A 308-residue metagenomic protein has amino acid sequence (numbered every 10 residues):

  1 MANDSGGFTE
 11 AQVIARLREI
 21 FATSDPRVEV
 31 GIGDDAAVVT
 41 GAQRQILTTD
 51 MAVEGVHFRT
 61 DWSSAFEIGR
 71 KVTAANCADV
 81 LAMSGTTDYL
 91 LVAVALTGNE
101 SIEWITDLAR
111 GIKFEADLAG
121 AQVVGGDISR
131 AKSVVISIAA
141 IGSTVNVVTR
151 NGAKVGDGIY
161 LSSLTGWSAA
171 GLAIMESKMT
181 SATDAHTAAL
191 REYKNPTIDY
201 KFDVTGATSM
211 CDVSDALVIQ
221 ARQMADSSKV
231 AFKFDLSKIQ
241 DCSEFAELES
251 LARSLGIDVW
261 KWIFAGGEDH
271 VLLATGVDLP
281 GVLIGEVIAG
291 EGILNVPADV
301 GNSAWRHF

Functional and structural regions predicted by a protein language model:
M1-F308: Helix-biased detector of long, well-ordered alpha-helical tracts
